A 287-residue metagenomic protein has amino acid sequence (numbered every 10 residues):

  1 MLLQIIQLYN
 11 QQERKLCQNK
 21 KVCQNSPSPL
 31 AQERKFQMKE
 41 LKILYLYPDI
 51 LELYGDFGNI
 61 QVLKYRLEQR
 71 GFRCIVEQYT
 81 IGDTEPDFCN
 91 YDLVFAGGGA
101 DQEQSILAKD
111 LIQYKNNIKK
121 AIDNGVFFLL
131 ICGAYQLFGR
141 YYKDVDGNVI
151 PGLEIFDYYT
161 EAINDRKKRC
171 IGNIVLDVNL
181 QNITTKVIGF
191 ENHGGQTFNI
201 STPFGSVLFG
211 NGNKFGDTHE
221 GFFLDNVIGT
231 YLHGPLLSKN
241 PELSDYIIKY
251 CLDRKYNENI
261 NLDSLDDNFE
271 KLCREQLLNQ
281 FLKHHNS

Functional and structural regions predicted by a protein language model:
M1, K15, K21, P29-L30 (+2 more regions): N-terminal beta1-alpha1 cap of cysteine-dependent amidohydrolase-like domains
L2-L8: Extreme N-terminal basic, low-complexity initiation segments that serve as generic localization/processing leaders
Y9-N10, N19, N25: Intrinsic-disorder-associated, low-complexity terminal segments enriched in Asp/Asn/His/Tyr and depleted of Lys/Arg
L41, N182-V187, F223-I228: Beta-strand-turn-beta hairpins that frame and shape the catalytic cleft of phosphate-ester-processing enzymes
L93-G97, L129, G229-Y231: Structural motif
A100-L180: Cysteine-nucleophile active-site neighborhood
D146-E220: Pocket-forming structural segment of enzyme catalytic cores
K214-Y250: A glycine-centered loop/beta-turn motif at secondary-structure junctions
